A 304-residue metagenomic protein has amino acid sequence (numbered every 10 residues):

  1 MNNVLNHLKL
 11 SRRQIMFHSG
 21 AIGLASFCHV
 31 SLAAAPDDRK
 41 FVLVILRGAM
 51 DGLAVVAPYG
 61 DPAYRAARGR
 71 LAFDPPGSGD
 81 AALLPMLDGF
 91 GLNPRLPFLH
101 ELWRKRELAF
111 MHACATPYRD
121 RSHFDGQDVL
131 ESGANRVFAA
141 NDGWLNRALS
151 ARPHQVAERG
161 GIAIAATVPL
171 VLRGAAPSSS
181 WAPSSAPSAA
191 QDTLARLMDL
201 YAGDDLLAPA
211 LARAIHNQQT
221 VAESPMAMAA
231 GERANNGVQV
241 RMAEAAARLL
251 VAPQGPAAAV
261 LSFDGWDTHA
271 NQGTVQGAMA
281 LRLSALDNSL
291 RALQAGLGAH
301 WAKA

Functional and structural regions predicted by a protein language model:
N2-N288, A292-H300: Feature for exported/extracytoplasmic and membrane-associated proteins, marking the mature portion
A304: Acidic/histidine-rich, metal-coordinating catalytic segments
